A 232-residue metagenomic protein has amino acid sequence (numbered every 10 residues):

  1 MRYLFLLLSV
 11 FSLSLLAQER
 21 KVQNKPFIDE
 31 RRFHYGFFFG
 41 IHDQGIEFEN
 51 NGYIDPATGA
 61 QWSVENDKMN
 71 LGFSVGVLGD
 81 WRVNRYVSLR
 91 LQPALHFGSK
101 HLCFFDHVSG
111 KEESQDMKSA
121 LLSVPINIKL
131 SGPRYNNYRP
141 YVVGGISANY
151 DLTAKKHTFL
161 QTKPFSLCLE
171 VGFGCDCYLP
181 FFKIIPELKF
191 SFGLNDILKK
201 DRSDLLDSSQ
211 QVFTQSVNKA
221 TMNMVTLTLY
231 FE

Functional and structural regions predicted by a protein language model:
Y3-S12: Sec-dependent N-terminal signal peptides
A17-L71, Y230-E232: Short glycine/proline- and aromatic-enriched beta-strand/turn motifs that initiate or cap beta-hairpins
V22, P164, C177-E232: Predominantly the C-terminal beta-signal and adjacent terminal strand-loop region of outer-membrane beta-barrel
N24-F33, I41-D43, L78-A154, T226-E232: Gram-negative (and chloroplast) outer-membrane scaffold detector with strong preference for beta-barrel transmembrane
I28-R32, V64-G72, Q115-S123, Y135 (+2 more regions): Transmembrane beta-barrel outer-membrane domains
E49-N66, G98-S119, L152-T162, L198-V217: Flexible, solvent-exposed loop segments that connect beta-strands
Y138-R139, K156, L160, F182-I185: Short conserved catalytic/interaction loops centered on acidic-Pro-aromatic/His motifs
G172-G174: Short, hydrophobic/aromatic alpha-helical segments in well-folded domains
